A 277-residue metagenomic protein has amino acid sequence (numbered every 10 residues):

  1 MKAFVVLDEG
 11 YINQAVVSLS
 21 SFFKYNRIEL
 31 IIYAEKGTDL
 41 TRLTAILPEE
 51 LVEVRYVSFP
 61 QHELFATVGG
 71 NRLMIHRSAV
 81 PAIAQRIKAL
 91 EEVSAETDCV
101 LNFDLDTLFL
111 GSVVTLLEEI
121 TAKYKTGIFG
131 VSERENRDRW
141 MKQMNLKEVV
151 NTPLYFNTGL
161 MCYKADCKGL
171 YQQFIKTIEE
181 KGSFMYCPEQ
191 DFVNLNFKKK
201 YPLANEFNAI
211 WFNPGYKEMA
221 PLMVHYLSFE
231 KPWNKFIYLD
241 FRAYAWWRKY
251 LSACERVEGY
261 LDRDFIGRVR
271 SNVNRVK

Functional and structural regions predicted by a protein language model:
M1, L7, N151, N157 (+1 more regions): A glycosyltransferase accessory/donor-loop signature
M1-V17: N-proximal low-complexity "stem/linker" segments adjacent to membrane-targeting elements
A15, I83, I87, T158 (+1 more regions): Conserved glycosyltransferase catalytic-site signature
S21-I28: Short, acidic, metal-binding catalytic loop of nucleotide-sugar glycosyltransferases
L30-K36, G130: Short internal beta-strands
D39-V93: Active-site-proximal specificity loops/subdomain of glycosyltransferases
A82-R137: GT-A fold catalytic core of metal-dependent nucleotide-sugar glycosyltransferases, centered on the diacidic
V113-E179: Conserved catalytic core of nucleotide-sugar-dependent glycosyltransferases
